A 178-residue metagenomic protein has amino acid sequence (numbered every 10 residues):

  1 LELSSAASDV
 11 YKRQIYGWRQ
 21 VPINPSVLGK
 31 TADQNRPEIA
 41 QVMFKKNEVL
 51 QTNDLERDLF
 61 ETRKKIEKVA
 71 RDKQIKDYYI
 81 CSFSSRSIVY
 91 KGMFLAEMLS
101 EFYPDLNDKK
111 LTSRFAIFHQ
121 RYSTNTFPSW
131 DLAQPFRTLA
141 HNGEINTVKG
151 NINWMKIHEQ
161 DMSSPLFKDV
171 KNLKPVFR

Functional and structural regions predicted by a protein language model:
L1, N47-L50, K171-R178: Charged, low-complexity surface segments at secondary-structure and domain boundaries
L1-A7, Y11: Single conserved hydrophobic/aromatic residue that forms the stacking wall/gate of nucleotide- or nucleobase-binding
S5, N24-S26, M98: Intrinsic-disorder/low-complexity, polar/charged segments
D9-S87: Mature extracytoplasmic enzyme cores
P22-P25, P37, P104, P128 (+3 more regions): Proline-rich intrinsically disordered, low-complexity coils
T52-N151, M155: Conserved mixed alpha/beta core segments that line enzyme active sites in large multi-domain catalysts
N146-R178: Catalytic or ion-translocation cores adjacent to nucleophile or general acid/base/metal-coordination motifs in diverse
